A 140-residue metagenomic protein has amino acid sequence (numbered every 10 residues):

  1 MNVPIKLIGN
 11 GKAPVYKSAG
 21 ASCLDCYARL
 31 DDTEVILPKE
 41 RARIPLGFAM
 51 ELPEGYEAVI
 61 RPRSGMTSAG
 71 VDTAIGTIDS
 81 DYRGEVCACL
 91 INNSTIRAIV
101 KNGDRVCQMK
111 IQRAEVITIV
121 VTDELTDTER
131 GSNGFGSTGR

Functional and structural regions predicted by a protein language model:
M1-R140: DUTPase catalytic domain/fold
